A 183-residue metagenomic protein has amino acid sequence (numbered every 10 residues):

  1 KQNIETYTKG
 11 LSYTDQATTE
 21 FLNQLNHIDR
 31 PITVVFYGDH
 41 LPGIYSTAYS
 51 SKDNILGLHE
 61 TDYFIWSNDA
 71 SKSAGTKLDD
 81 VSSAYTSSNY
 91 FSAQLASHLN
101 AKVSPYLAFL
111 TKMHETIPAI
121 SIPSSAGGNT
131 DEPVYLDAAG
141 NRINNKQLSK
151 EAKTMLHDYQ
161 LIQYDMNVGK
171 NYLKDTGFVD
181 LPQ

Functional and structural regions predicted by a protein language model:
K1-Q183: Solvent-exposed soluble domains appended to multi-pass membrane proteins
